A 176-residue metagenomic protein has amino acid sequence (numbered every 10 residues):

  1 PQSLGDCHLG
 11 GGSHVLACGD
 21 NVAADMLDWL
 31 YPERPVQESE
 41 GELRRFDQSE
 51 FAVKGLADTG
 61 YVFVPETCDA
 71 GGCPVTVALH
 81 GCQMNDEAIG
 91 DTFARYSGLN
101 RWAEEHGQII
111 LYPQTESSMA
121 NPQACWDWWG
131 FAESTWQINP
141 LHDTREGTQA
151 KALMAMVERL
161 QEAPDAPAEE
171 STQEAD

Functional and structural regions predicted by a protein language model:
P1-H8: Catalytic histidine neighborhood in serine/cysteine hydrolases with alpha/beta-hydrolase-type architecture
L4, N85-I89, L111-A163: Cap/lid segment of the alpha/beta-hydrolase catalytic domain
L16-A24, D28-A70, H142-R145: N-terminal cap/lid segment of alpha/beta-hydrolase-fold proteins
G19-M26, R95, L99, Q149-L153: Stable alpha-helical elements in mature extracytoplasmic
P35-V36, V64-G71, L99-A103, E162-P167: Surface-exposed acidic, glycine-flexible loop patches that form ligand/cofactor-binding and adhesion interfaces
V62, G71-Q83: Short beta-strand element of the alpha/beta-hydrolase
G71-V75, E105-L111: Loop/turn elements at helix/coil->beta-strand transitions in domains of secreted/extracellular proteins
G90-Q108: Short amphipathic alpha-helix adjacent to the substrate-entry channel of hydrolases
